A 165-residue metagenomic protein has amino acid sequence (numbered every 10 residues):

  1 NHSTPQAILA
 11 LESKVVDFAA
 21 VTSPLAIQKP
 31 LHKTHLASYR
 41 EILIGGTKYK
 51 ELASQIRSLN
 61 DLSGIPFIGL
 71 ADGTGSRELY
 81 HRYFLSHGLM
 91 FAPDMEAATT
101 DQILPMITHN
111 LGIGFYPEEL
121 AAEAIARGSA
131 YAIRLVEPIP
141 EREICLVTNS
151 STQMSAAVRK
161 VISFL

Functional and structural regions predicted by a protein language model:
N1-Q28, A97: Central regulatory/effector-binding core of bacterial HTH transcription factors
L11-E12, L62, P105-L111, L146: Hydrophobic residues within well-ordered alpha-helices
T22-K29, R82, D101-A132: A ligand-binding cleft/hinge motif common to bilobed small-molecule-binding domains
P30-A71: Flexible hinge/capping segments at coil-to-helix
H32-I42, R127-E141: Short beta-strand->loop
P66-H87, M154-V158, I162: Secondary-structure junction motif
L85-M95: A local structural motif
Y131-L165: A late-sequence structural motif
